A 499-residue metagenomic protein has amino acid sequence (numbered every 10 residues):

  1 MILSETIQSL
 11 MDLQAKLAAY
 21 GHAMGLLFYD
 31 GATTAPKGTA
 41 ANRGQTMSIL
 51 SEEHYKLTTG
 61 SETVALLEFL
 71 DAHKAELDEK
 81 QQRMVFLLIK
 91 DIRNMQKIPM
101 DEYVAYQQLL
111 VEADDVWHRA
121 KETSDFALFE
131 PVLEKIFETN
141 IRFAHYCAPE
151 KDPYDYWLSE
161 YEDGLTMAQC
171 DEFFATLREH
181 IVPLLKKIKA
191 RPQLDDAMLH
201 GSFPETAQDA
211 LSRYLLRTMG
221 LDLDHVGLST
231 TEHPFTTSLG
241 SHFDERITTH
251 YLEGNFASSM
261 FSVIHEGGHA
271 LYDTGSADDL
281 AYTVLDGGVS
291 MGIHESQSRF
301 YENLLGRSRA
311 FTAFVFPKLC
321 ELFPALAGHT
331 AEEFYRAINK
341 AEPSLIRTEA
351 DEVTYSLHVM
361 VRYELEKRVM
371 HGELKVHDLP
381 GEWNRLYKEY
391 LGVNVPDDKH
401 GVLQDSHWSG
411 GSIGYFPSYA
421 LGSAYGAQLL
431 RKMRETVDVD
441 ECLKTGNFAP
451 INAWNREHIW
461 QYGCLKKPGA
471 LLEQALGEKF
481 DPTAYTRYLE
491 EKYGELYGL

Functional and structural regions predicted by a protein language model:
M1-D163, E490-L499: A well-structured
I2-T6, H22-G25, A32, G38 (+4 more regions): C-terminal, non-catalytic "cap/extension" segments appended to globular domains
L10, A148, H265, S298 (+3 more regions): Divalent metal-coordination and catalytic microenvironments
Y106-S258: Contiguous, non-catalytic segments that form substrate-binding/exosite surfaces or channel walls
R119-A127, E160, G164, L184-D196 (+4 more regions): Inter-helical turn/loop segments and adjacent helix faces that build the functional surface of alpha-helical bundle
F174, R178, E205-D209, L215 (+4 more regions): All-alpha helical catalytic cores of prenyl diphosphate-utilizing isoprenoid enzymes
S258-A277, E295-R299: Active-site recognition of the HExxH zinc-binding catalytic motif
G287-G328: Post-HExxH zinc-binding segment in Zn-dependent metallohydrolases
